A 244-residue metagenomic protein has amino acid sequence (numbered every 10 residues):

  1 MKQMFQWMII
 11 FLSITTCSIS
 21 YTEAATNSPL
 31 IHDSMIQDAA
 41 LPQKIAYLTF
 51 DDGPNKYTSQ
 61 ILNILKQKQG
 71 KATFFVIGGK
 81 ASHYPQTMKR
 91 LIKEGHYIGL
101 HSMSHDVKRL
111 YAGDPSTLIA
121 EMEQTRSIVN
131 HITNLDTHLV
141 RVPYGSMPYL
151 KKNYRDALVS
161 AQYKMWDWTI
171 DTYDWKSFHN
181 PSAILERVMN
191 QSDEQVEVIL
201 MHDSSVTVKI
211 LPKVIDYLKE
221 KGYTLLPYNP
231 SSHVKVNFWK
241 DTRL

Functional and structural regions predicted by a protein language model:
M1-Y47, N63-A72, Q195-L244: Terminal accessory/targeting
A25-T26, F50, W175-F178: Short, flexible loop segments at the rims of nucleotide/cofactor-binding pockets, characterized by
N27-H131, D136, Y217, T224: Active-site beta->alpha N-cap acidic-glycine motif
S82-H83, H105-P230, F238-R243: Catalytic domains of cell-wall/extracellular-matrix polysaccharide-remodeling enzymes, centered on de-N-acetylation
